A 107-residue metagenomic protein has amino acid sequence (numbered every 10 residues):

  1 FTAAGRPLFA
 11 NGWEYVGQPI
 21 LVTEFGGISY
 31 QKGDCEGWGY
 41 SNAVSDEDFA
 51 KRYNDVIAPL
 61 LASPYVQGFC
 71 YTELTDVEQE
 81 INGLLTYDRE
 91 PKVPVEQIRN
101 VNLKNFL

Functional and structural regions predicted by a protein language model:
F1-L107: Substrate-binding clefts and catalytic carboxylate motifs of secreted carbohydrate-active enzymes
